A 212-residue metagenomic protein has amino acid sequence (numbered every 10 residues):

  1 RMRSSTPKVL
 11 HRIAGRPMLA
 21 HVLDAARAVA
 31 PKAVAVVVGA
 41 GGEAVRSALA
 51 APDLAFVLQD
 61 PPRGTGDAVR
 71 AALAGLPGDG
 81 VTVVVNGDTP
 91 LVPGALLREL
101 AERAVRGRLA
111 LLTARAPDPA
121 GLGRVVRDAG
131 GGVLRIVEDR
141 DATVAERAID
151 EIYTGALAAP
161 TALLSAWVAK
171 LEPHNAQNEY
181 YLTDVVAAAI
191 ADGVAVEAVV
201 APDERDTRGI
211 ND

Functional and structural regions predicted by a protein language model:
R1-S5, A33-V34: N-terminal nucleotide-binding beta1-loop-alpha1 segment
P7-R12, L171-H174: Short glycine-enriched, charge-decorated loop/helix-capping segments at active-site entrances that position
V9, D53-A55, G132, A195-E197: Conserved beta-strand segments of alpha/beta enzyme cores
R12, R16-E102: Conserved N-terminal catalytic core of the sugar/cofactor nucleotidyltransferase
V37, V84-N86, L111-R115, V137 (+2 more regions): Short beta-strand segments
P93-G121: Conserved donor-nucleotide/metal-binding helix-loop-beta segment in metal-dependent transferases, i.e., the alpha-helix
A116, A120-L134: Acceptor/aglycone-binding surface of glycosyltransferases and processive sugar-polymer synthases
V133-N211: Catalytic-core segments of class I nucleotidyltransferases/pyrophosphorylases that form NMP-activated intermediates
